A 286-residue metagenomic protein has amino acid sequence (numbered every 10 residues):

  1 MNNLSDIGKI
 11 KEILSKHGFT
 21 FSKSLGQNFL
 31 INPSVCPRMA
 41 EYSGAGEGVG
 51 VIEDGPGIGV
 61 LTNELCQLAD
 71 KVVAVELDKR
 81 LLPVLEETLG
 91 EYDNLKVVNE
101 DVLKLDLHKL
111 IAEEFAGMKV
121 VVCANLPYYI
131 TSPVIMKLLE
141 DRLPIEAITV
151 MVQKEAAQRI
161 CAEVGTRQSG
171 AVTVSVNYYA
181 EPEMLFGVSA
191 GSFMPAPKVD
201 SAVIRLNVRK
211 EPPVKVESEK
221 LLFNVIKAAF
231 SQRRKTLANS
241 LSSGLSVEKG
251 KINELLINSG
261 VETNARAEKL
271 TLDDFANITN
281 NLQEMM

Functional and structural regions predicted by a protein language model:
M1-A228, G250, I257, E268 (+2 more regions): Catalytic cores of RNA-modifying enzymes
S242-G244: Short helix-coil junctions and helix-kink-helix linkers
E254-T263: Short helix/strand-capping connector loops at secondary-structure junctions
